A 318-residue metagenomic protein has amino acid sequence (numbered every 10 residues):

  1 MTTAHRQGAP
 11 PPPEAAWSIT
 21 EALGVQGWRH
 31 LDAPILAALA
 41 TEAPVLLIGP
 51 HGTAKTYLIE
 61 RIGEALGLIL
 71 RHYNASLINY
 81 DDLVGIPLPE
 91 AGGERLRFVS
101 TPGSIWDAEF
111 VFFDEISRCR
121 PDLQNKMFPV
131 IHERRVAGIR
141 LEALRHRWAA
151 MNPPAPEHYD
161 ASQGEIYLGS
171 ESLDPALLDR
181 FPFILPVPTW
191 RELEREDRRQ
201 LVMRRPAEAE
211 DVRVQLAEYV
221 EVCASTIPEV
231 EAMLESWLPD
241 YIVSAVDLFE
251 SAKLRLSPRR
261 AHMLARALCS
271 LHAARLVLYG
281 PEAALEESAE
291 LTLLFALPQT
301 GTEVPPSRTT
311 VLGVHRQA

Functional and structural regions predicted by a protein language model:
M1-I69, D81-V111, I116-H132, V136-A318: C-terminal regulatory/interaction module of P-loop NTP-utilizing enzymes
H72-N74: Residue-level recognition of beta-strand->loop/alpha-helix junctions
L77: Switch/coupling segment of Walker-type NTPase motor domains
